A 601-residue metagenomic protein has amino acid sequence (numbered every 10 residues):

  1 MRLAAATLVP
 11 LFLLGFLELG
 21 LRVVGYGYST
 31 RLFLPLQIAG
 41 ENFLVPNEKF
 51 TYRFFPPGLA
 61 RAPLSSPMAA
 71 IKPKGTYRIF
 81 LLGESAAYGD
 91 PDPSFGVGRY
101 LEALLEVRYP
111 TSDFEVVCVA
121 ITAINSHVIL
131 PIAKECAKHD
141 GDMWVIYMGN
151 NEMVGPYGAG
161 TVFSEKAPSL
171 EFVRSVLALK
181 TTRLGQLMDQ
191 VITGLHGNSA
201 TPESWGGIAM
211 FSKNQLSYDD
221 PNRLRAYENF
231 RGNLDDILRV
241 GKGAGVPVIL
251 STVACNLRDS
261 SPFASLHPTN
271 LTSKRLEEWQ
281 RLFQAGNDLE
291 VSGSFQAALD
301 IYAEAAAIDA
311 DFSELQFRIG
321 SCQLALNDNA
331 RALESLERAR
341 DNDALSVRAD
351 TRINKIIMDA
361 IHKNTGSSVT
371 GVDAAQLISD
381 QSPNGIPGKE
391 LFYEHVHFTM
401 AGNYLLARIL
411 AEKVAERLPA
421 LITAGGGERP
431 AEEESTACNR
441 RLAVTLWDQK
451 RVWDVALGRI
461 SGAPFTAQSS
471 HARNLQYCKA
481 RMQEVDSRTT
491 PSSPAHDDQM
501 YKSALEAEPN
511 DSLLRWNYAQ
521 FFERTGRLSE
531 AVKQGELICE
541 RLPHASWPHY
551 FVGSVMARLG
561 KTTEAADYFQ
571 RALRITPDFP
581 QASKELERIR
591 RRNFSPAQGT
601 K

Functional and structural regions predicted by a protein language model:
A4-L19: Hydrophobic membrane-insertion alpha-helices, especially the h-region of bacterial N-terminal signal peptides
G27-Y109, I378-Q381: Membrane/wall-proximal cationic-aromatic binding patches
G149-D359, A374-K389, E412, E416-N510 (+1 more regions): Serine-dependent acyl-ester chemistry module
V291, A325, R524, R558 (+1 more regions): Register position in tetratricopeptide repeats
A306, R340, L505, C539-E540 (+2 more regions): A conserved position within tetratricopeptide repeats
N329-A344, A566-P580, E587: TPR/TPR-like (Sel1-like) alpha-helical repeat modules
